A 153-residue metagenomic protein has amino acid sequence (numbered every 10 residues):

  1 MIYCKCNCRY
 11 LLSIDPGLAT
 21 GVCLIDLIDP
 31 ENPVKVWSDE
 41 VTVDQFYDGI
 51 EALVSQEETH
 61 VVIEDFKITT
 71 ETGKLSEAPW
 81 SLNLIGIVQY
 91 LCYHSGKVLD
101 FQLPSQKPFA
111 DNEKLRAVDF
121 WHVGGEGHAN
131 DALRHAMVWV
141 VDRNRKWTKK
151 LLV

Functional and structural regions predicted by a protein language model:
M1-V153: Phosphate- and other anionic-substrate recognition elements at nucleic-acid/protein interfaces
